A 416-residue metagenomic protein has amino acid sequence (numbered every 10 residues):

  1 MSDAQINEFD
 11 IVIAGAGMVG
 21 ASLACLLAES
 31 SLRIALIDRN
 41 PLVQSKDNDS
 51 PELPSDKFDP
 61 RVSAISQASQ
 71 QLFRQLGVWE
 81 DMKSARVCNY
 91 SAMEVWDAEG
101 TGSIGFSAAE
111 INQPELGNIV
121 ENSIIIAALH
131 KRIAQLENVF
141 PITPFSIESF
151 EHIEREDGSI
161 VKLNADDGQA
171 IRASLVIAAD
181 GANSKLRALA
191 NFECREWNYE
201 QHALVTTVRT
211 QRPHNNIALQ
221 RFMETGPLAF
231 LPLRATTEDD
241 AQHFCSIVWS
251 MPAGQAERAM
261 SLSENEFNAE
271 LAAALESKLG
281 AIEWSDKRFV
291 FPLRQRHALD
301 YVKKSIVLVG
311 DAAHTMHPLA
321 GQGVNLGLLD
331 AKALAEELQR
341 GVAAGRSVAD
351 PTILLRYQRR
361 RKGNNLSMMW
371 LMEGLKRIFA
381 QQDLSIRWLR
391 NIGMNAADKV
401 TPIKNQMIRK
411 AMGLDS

Functional and structural regions predicted by a protein language model:
N7-E8, M82-L189, W197-H202: Conserved N-terminal helical subregion
F9-L36: N-terminal Rossmann-like FAD-binding beta1-loop-alpha1 element of flavoenzymes
A28-D59: Glycine-rich FAD pyrophosphate-binding loop
K57-E94, A98: N-terminal FAD cofactor-binding segment of flavoenzymes
G77-V78, N183-A218, E224, L228 (+2 more regions): Central beta-strand plus flanking loop segment that forms part of the substrate or channel wall within the catalytic
M223-F291: Conserved FAD/dinucleotide-binding core of flavoprotein oxidoreductases
F291-L308, L366-S367, I378, D383: FAD-binding beta-loop-beta segment adjacent to the flavin cofactor pocket
E336-S416: C-terminal helical "tail/cap" subdomain of flavin- and related membrane-associated enzymes
